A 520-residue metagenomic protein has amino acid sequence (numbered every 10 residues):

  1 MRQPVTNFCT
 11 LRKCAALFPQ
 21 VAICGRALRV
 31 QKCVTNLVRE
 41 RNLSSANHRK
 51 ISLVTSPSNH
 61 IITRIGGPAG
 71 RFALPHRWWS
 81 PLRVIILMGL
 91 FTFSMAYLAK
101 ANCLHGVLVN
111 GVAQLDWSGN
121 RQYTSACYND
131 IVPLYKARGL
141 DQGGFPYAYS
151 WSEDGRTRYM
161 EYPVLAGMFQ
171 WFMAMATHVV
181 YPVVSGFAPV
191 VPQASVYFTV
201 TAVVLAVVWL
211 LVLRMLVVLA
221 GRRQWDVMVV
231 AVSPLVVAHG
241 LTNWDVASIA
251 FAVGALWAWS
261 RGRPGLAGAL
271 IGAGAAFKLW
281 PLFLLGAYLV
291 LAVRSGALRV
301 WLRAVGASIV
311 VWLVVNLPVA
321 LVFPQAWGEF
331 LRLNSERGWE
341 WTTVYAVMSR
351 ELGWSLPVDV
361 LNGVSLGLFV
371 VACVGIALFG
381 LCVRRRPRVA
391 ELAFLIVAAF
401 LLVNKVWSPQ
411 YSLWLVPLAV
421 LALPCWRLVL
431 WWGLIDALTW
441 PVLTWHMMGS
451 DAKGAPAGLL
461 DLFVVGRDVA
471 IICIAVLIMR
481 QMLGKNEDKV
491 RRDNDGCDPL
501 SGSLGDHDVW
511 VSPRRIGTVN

Functional and structural regions predicted by a protein language model:
N47-G221: TM-lumen/periplasm interface segments of multi-pass membrane proteins, especially the first transmembrane helix
V107-L115, V319-S349: Extracytoplasmic catalytic-loop and juxtamembrane helix elements of membrane-embedded, polyprenol/dolichol-linked
A206-M228, A258-G262, F379-G380, Q481: Transmembrane alpha-helical segments of multipass membrane enzymes and assembly factors that act on membrane-embedded
G240-S248: Short acidic/glycine- and proline-prone juxtamembrane loop motifs at membrane-interface regions of multi-pass membrane
S248-P264: Specific aromatic-rich, kink-prone transmembrane helix
F283-V310: Perimembrane helix-loop-helix junctions
G338, T343-V403, M482-N520: Aromatic/glycine/proline-enriched transmembrane-helix motif characteristic of membrane-embedded glycan-assembly enzymes
W431-N520: Aromatic-enriched
